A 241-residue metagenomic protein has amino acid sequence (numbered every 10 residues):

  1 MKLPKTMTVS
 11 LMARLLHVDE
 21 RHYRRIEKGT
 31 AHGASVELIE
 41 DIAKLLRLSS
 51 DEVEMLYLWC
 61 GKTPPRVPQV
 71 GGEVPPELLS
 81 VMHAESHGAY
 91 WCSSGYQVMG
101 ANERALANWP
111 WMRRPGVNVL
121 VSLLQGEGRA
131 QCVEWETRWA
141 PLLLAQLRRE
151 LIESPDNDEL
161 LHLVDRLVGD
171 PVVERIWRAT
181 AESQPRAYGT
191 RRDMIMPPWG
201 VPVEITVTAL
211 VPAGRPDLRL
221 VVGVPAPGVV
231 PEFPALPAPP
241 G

Functional and structural regions predicted by a protein language model:
M1-L15: Short basic helix-loop element that most often maps to the first helix and adjoining turn of HTH DNA-binding modules
L3, L16-G33: Recognition helix of helix-turn-helix/homeodomain-like DNA-binding domains that insert into the DNA major groove
H32-V74, V81: Short amphipathic recognition helices of helix-turn-helix/homeodomain-type DNA-binding modules
P76-S94, M99-P239: Hydrophobic protein-protein interaction segments
